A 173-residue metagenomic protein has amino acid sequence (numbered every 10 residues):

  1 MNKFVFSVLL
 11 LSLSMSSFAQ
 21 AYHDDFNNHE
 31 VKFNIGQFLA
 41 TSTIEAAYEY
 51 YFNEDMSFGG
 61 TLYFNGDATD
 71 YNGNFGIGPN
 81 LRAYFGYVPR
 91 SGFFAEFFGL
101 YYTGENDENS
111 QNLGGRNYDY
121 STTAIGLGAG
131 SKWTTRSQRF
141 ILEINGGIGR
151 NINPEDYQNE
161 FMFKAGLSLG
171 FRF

Functional and structural regions predicted by a protein language model:
M1-D25: Cleavable N-terminal export/targeting peptides
Q20-G36, A124, R136-E143: N-terminal/domain-start segments enriched in small and hydrophobic, helix-friendly residues, covering either
D24-T61, N65-A68: Start-of-domain marker
N27-H29, A40-I44, G73-I77, S91 (+2 more regions): Residues that define the transmembrane beta-barrel architecture of outer-membrane proteins
G36-F38, Y63-N65, F98-Y102, N145-N151 (+1 more regions): Outer-membrane beta-barrel pore domains and translocons
E49-I144: Gram-negative (and chloroplast) outer-membrane scaffold detector with strong preference for beta-barrel transmembrane
L81, F161-F173: Outer-membrane beta-barrel "beta-signal"
N153-N159: A short acidic/glycine-rich loop-to-helix N-cap element
